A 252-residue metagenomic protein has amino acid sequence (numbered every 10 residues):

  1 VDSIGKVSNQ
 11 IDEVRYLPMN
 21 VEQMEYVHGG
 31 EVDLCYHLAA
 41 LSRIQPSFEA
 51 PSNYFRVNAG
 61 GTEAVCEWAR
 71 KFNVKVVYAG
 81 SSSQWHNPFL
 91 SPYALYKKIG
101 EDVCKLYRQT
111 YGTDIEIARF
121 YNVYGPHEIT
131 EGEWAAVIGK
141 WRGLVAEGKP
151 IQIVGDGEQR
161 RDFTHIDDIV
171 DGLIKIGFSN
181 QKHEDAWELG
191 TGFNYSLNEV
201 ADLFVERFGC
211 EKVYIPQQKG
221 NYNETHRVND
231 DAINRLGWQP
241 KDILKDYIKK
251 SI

Functional and structural regions predicted by a protein language model:
V1-V123, W238: N-terminal Rossmann-like NAD(P)+-binding domain of SDR-like oxidoreductases, especially those catalyzing
D2, S42, I129, Y195-S196: Short alpha-helical
I4-G5, N87, H127, L197 (+1 more regions): A short beta-to-alpha transition loop/helix N-cap that caps and shapes the active-site region
V7-S8, E128-G132, V200-D202, T225-R227: Short aromatic-enriched loop/helix-cap "lid" or pocket-rim segments at secondary-structure transitions that line
Q10, T130-W134, F193, P240: Residue-level signature of the cytosolic catalytic core of signaling kinases
N20, V145-I252: C-terminal substrate-binding subdomain of Rossmann-fold SDR/epimerase-dehydratase oxidoreductases
G61, V137, S196: Conserved alpha-helical elements of sugar-nucleotide-dependent glycosyltransferases
P92-A94, K98, D102-R161, I166-K175 (+1 more regions): NAD(P)-dependent short-chain dehydrogenase/reductase
